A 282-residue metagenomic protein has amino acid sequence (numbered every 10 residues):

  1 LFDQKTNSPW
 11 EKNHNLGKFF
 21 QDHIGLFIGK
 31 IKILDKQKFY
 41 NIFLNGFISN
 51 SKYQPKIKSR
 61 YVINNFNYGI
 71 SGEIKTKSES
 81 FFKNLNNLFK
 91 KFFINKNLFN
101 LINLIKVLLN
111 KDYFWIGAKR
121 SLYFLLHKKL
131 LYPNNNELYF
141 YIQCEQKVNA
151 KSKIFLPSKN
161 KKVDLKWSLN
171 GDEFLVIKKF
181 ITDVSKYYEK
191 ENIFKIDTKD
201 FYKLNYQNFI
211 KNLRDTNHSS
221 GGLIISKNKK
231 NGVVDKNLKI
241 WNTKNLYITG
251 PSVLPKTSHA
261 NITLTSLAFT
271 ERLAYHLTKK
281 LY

Functional and structural regions predicted by a protein language model:
L1-F47, G250, T263-T265, F269 (+2 more regions): Glycine-rich loop(s) and the adjacent beta-strand/alpha-helix scaffold that form part
L16, F20, L156, L165 (+1 more regions): Short clusters of hydrophobic/aromatic residues that line enzyme substrate/ligand-binding pockets
D22, S51, S226-K227: Basic, gly/Ser/Thr/Pro-rich low-complexity segments located predominantly at protein N termini
G25-K186: Glycine-rich, aromatic-lined ligand/substrate-binding cores of catalytic and carbohydrate-binding domains
F124-Q146, K162-S168, D172-T257, T263: A glycine-rich dinucleotide-binding beta-alpha-beta segment and adjacent secondary-structure elements that constitute
F180-Y187, F269, L273-L277: Short amphipathic C-terminal alpha-helix that caps PH/PH-like domains
